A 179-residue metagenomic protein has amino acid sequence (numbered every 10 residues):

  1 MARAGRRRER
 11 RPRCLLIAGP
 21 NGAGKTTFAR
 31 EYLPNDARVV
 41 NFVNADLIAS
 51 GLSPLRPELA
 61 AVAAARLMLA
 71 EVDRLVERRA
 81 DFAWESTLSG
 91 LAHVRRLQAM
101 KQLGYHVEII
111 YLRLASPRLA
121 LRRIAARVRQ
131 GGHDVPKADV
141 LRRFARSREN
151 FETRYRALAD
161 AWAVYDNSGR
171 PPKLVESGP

Functional and structural regions predicted by a protein language model:
M1-R8: Pre-Walker A adenine-sensing motif
L16-G19: The Walker A (P-loop) glycine that initiates the GxxxxGKT/S ATP-binding motif of P-loop NTPases
G22: Walker A (P-loop) phosphate-binding loop of P-loop NTPases
K25: Conserved lysine of the Walker
A29-A80: Conserved substrate/cofactor phosphate-moiety recognition/catalytic segment in nucleotide-dependent phosphotransferases
A60-L114, S147, F151, Y155 (+1 more regions): Glycine-rich phosphate-binding loop used to anchor ATP phosphates in small-molecule kinases, encompassing both
Y105-R154: A glycine- and Lys/Arg-enriched "phosphate-lid" helix/loop adjacent to the NTP-binding pocket of small-molecule kinases
T153-P179: NTP-dependent small-molecule kinase module
